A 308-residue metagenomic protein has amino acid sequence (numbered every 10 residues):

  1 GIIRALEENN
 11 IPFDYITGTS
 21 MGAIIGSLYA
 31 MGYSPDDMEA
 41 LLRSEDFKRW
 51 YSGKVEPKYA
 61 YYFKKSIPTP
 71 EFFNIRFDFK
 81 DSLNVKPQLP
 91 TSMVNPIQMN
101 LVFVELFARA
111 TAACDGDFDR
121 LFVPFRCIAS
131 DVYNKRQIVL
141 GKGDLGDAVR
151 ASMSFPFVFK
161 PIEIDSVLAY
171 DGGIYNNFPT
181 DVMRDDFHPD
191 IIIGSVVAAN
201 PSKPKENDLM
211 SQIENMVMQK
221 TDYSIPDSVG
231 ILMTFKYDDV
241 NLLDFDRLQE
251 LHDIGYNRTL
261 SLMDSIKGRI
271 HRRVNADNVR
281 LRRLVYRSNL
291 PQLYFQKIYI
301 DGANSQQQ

Functional and structural regions predicted by a protein language model:
G1-T19, S27-Q308: Patatin-like phospholipase
